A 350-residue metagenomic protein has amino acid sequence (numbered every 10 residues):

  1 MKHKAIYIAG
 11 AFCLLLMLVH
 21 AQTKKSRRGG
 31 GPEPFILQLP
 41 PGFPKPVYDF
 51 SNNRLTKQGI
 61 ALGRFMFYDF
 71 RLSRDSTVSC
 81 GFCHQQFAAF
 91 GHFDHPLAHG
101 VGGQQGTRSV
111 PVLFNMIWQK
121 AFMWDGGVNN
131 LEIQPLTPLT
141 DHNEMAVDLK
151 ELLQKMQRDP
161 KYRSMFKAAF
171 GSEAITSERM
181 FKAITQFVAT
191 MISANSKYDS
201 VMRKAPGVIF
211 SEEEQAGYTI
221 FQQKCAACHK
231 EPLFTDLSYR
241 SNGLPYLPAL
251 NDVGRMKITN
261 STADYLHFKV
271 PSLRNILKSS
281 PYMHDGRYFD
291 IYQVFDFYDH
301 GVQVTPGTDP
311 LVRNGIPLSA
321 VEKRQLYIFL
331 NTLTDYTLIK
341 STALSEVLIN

Functional and structural regions predicted by a protein language model:
M1-K25: Bacterial Sec-dependent N-terminal signal peptides
V19-N350: Periplasmic c-type cytochrome electron-transfer domains
